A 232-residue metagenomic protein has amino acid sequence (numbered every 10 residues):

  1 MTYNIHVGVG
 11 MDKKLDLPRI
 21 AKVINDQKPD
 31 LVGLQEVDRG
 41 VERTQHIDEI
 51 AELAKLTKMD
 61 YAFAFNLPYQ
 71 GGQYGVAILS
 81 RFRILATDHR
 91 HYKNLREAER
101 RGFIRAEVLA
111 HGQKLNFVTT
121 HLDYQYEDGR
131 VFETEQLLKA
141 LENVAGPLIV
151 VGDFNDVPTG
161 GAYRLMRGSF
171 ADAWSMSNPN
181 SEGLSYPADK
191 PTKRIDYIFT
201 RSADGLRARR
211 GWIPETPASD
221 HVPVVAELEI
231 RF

Functional and structural regions predicted by a protein language model:
M1-L56, P68-Q73, E135, I230-F232: N-terminal, active-site-proximal structural segment of metallo-dependent hydrolase catalytic domains
M1-V9, D88, R105, K114-L122: Active-site-proximal beta-strand elements of phosphoester/diester hydrolases
Y3-I5, V37, T120-L122, D153-F154 (+1 more regions): Active-site metal-binding loops of divalent metal-dependent hydrolases
G8-G10, R39-Q45, Y69-G71, Q125-D128 (+3 more regions): Active-site environment of divalent metal-dependent phosphoester hydrolases
D12-K13, V37-K114, G205, W212-I213: Structured beta-strand-rich core segments of catalytic domains in phosphoester-bond hydrolases
K28-D30, K58-D60, Q113-L115, A145-L148 (+1 more regions): Loop/turn elements at helix/coil->beta-strand transitions in domains of secreted/extracellular proteins
G33-Q35, A62-F65, I149-D153, D172-S175: Active-site neighborhood of phospho(di)ester-bond hydrolases with catalytic His/Asp-centered motifs
E107-L109, D128, F132, E142-L148 (+1 more regions): Metal-dependent phosphoester-hydrolase catalytic domains
